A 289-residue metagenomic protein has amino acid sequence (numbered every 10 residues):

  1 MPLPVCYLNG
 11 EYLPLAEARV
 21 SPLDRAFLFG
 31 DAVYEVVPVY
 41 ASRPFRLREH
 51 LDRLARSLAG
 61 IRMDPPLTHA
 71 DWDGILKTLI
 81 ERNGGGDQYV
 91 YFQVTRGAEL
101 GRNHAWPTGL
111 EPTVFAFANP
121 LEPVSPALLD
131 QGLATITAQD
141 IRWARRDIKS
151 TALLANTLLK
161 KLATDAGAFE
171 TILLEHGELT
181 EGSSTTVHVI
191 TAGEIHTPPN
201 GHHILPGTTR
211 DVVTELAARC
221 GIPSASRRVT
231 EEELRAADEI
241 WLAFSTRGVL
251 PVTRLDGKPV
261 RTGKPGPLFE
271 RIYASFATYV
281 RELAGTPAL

Functional and structural regions predicted by a protein language model:
M1-T171, H176, G201, L205 (+1 more regions): Conserved alpha/beta cores of soluble small-molecule-handling proteins
E178-N200, P206: Glycine- and Gly-Pro-enriched alpha-helical subdomains that act as flexible, kink-prone "lid/hinge" or packing modules
T209-R210: Secondary-structure junction motif
